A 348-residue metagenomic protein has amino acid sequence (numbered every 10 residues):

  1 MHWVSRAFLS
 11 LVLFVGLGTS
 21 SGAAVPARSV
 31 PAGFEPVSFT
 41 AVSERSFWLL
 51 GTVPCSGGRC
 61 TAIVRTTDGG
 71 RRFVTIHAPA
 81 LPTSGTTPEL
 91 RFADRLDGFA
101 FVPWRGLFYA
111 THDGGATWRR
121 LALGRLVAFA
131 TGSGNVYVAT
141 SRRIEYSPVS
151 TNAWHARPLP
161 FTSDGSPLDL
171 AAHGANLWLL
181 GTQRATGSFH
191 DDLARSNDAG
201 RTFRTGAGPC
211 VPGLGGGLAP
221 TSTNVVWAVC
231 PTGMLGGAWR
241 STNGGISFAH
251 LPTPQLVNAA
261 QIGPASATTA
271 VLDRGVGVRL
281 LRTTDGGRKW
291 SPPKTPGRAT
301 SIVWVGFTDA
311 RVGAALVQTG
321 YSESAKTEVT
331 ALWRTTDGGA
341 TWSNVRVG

Functional and structural regions predicted by a protein language model:
A7-G18: Bacterial N-terminal signal peptides
A27, V64-H77, Y109-L121, S147-P160 (+4 more regions): Asp-box/BNR beta-propeller loop motif
V30-R59: Beta-strand-rich domains and repeat architectures in extracellular enzymes and scaffolds, especially beta-propellers
F34-F39, S84-R91, G124-G132, D164-A172 (+3 more regions): Repeated scaffold domains used in trafficking and secretory/extracellular systems, primarily beta-propellers
E44-L49, L96-A100, N135-Y137, N176-L179 (+3 more regions): Entry beta-strands of beta-propeller and related beta-repeat scaffolds
V53-G57, R105, Q183-G187, T232-L235 (+2 more regions): Short glycine/acidic-enriched loop and turn motifs that connect beta-strands
T140-R195, A199, R204-G216: Solenoidal tandem-repeat scaffolds enriched in leucines and small polar residues
A314-L316, T327-G348: Blade-level signature of beta-propeller repeat domains, shared across WD40, Kelch, NHL, RCC1 and BNR/Asp-box propellers
